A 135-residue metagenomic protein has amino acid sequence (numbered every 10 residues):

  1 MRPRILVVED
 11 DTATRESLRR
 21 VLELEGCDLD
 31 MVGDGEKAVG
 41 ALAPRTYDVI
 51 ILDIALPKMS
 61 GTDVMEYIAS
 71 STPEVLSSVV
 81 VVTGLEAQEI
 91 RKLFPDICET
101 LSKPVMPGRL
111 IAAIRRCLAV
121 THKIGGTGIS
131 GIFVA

Functional and structural regions predicted by a protein language model:
L6, M31-V49: Acidic, metal-coordinating helix/loop segments flanking the phosphotransfer/catalytic sites of two-component signaling
E9: Conserved acidic carboxylate
T12-D30: Two-component/phosphorelay signaling modules centered on CheY-like receiver
D34, S60-D63: Acidic catalytic/metal-coordinating carboxylates
G40, T62-V75: Short amphipathic alpha-helix used as the core "switch/output" element in two-component signaling
D53: Active-site residues of response regulator receiver
P57: The feature encodes the CheY-like receiver
V105-R116, H122: C-terminal output helix
